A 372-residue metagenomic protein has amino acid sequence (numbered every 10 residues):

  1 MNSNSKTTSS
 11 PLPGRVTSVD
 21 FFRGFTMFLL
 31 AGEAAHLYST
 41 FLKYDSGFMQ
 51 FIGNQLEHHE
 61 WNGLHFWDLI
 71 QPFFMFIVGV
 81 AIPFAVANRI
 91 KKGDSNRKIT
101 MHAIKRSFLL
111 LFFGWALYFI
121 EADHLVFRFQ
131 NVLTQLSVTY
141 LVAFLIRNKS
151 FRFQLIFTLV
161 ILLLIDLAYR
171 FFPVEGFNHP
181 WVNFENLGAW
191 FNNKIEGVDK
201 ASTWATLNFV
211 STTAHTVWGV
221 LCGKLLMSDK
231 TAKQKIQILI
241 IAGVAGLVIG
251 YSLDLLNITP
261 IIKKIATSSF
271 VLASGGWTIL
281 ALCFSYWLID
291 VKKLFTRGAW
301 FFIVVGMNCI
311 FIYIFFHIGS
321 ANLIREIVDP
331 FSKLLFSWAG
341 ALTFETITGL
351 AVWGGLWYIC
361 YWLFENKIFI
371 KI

Functional and structural regions predicted by a protein language model:
M1-I372: Alpha-helical transmembrane segments and their immediate juxtamembrane cytosolic regions
